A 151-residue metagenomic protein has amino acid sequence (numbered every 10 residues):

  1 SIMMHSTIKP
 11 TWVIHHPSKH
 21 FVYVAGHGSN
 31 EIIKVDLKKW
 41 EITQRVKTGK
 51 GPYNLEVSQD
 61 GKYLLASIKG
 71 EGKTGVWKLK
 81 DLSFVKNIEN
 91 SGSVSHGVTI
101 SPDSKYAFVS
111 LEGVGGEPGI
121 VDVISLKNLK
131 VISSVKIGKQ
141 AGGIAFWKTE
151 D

Functional and structural regions predicted by a protein language model:
S1-D151: Predominantly soluble domains enriched in secretory-pathway, periplasmic, or organellar proteins
